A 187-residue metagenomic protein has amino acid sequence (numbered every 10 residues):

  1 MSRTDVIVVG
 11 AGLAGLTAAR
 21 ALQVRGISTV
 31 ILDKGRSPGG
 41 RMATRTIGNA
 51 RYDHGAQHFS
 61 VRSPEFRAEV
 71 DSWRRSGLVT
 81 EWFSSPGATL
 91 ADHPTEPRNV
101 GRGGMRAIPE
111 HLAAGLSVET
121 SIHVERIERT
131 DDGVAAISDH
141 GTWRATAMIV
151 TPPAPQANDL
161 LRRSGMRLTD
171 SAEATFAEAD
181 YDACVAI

Functional and structural regions predicted by a protein language model:
M1-A14: Beta1/beta-strand and adjacent pyrophosphate-binding region of the FAD-binding site in flavoprotein oxidoreductases
S2-T4, S138-A147: Core beta-strand elements of the Rossmann-like FAD/NAD(P) dinucleotide-binding domain in flavoenzyme oxidoreductases
I7, Q23-G48: Glycine-rich FAD pyrophosphate-binding loop
T17-I27, G115-L116: A short, Lys/Arg-enriched amphipathic alpha-helix followed by its capping loop at the start of a domain
A21-V24, A43-S85: N-terminal FAD cofactor-binding segment of flavoenzymes
G39, T146-I187: Central helical "cap/lid" subdomain
H58-F66, F83, G87-H111: Short beta-strand to alpha-helix junction loop
T120-A135: A conserved short coil-to-beta-strand element within the FAD-binding core of flavoproteins
